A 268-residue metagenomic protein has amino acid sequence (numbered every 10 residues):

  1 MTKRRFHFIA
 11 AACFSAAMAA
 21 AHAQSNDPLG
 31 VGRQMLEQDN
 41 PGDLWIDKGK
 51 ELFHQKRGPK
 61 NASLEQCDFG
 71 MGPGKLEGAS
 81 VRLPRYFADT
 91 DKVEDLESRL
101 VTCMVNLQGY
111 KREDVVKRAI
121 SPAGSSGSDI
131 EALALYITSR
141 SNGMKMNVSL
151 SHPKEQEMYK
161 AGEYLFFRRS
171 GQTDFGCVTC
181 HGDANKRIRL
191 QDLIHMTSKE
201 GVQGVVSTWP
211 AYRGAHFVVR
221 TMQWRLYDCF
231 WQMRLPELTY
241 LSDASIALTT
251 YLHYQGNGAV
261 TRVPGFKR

Functional and structural regions predicted by a protein language model:
T2-A10: Bacterial N-terminal signal peptides that target proteins for export
A10-A17: Bacterial N-terminal signal peptides
A19-A23: Sec/Tat signal peptide C-region and signal peptidase I cleavage site
Q24-L44, H54-A132, N142-G143, R168-R268: Electron-transfer interface patches adjacent to heme c in soluble/periplasmic c-type cytochromes and di-/multiheme
Q34-K50, G143-E163: Short, charged low-complexity linear segments at domain edges
L133-I137, S149: Hydrophobic, well-structured mid-protein blocks that either form specific transmembrane helices
